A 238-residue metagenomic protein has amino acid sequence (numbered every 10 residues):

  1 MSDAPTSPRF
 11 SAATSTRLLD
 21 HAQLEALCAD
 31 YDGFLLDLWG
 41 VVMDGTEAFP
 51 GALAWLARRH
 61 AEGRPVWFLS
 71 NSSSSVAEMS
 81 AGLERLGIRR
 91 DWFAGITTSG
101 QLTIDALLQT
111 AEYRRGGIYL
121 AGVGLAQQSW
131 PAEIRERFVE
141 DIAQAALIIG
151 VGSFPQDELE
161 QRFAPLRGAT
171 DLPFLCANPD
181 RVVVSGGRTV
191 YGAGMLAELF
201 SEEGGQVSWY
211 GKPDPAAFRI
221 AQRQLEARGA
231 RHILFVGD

Functional and structural regions predicted by a protein language model:
S2-D238: HAD-like aspartate-dependent phosphatase fold
